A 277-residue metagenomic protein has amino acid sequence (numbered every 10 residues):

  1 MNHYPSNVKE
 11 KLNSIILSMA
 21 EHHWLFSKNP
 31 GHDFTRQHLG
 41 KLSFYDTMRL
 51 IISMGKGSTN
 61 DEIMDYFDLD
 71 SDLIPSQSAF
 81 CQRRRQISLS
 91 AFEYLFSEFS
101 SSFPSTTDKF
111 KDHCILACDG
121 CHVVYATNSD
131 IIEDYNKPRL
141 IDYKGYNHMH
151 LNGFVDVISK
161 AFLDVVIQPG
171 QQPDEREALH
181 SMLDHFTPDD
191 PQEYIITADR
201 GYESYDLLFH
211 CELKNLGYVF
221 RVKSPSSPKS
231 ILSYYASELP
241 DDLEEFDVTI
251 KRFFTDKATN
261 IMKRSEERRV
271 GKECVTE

Functional and structural regions predicted by a protein language model:
M1-K272: Conserved, well-structured functional cores that handle cations and Mg-NTP chemistry
